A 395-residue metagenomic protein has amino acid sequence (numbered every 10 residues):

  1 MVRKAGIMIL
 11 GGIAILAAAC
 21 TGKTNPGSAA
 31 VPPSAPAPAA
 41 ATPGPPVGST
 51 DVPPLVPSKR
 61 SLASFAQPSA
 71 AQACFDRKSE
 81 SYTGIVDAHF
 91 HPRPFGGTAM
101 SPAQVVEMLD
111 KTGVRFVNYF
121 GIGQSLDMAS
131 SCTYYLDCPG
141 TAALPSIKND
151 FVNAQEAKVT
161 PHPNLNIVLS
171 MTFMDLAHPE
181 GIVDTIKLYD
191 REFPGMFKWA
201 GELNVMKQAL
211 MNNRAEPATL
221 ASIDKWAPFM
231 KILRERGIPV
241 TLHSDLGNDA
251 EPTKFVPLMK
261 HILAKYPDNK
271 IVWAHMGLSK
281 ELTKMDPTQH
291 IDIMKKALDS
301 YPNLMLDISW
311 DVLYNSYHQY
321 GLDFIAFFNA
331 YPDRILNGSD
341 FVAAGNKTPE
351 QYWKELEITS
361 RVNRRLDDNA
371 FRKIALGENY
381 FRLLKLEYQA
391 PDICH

Functional and structural regions predicted by a protein language model:
I15, P43-V86, A103-F116, F120 (+3 more regions): Mid-to-C-terminal alpha-helical segments outside catalytic/metal-binding sites
A17-A19: C-terminal motif of bacterial Sec signal peptides marking the signal peptidase cleavage site
T21-K23: Bacterial signal peptide processing site
N25-P46, T50-P54: Ser/Thr-rich, Proline-interspersed low-complexity disordered segments
P53-T83, S130-N248, M305, W310: Active-site gating/metal-coordination segments in enzymes
I85-V159: N-terminal carbohydrate-binding/catalytic regions of secreted carbohydrate-active enzymes
P92-S101, Q124-M128, T141-N149, M174-V183 (+6 more regions): Acidic-and-aromatic substrate-binding clefts and catalytic sites of carbohydrate-active enzymes
K207, R214-N337, C394: Catalytic pocket-lining loop regions of alpha/beta-barrel enzymes, especially the amidohydrolase/enolase/GH5 lineages
